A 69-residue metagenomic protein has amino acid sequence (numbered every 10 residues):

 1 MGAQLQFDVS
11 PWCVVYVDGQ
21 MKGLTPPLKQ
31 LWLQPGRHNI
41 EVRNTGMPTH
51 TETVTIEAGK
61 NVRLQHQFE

Functional and structural regions predicted by a protein language model:
M1-E69: Short loop/turn and low-complexity linker motifs enriched in small/turn-promoting residues
